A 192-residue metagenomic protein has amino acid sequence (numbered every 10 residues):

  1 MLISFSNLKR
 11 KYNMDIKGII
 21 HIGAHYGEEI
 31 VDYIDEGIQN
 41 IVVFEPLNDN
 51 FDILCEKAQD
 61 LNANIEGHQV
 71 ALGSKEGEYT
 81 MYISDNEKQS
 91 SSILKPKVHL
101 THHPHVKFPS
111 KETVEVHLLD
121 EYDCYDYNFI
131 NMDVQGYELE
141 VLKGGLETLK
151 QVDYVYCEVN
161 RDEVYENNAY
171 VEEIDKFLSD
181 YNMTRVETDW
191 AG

Functional and structural regions predicted by a protein language model:
M1, I22-G23, E112-E115, E138 (+1 more regions): A conditional alpha-helix N-cap/helix-loop micro-motif detector
L2-K88, K95-K97, R161-E163: SAM cofactor-binding core of SAM-dependent methyltransferases, primarily the Rossmann-like beta-alpha-beta module
S4-N13, I20, Y26, V98-V106 (+1 more regions): Rossmann-like AdoMet/SAM-dependent catalytic core
G18, E36-V43, E121-G192: Conserved acidic-Pro-Pro-aromatic motif
Q69-V70, T113-V116, N131: Conserved residues in the N-terminal Rossmann fold of short-chain dehydrogenase/reductase
G77-Y79, K111-V116: Short amphipathic
Q89-T113: Aromatic- and Gly/Pro-rich amphipathic surface segment
